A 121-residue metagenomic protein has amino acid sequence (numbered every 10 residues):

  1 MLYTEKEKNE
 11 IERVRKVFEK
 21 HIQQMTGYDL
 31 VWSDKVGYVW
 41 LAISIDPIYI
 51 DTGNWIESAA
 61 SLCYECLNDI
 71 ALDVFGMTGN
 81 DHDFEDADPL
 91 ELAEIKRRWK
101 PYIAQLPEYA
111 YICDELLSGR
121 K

Functional and structural regions predicted by a protein language model:
L2-V36: Negatively charged, low-complexity tracts enriched in Asp/Glu with abundant Ser/Thr
I11, R15, M25, W99-Y102 (+1 more regions): Long amphipathic alpha-helices with heptad-repeat character, especially coiled-coil-forming segments used
W32-L106: Acidic, low-complexity, intrinsically disordered interaction modules
S118-K121: Short acidic DE-rich linear segments
